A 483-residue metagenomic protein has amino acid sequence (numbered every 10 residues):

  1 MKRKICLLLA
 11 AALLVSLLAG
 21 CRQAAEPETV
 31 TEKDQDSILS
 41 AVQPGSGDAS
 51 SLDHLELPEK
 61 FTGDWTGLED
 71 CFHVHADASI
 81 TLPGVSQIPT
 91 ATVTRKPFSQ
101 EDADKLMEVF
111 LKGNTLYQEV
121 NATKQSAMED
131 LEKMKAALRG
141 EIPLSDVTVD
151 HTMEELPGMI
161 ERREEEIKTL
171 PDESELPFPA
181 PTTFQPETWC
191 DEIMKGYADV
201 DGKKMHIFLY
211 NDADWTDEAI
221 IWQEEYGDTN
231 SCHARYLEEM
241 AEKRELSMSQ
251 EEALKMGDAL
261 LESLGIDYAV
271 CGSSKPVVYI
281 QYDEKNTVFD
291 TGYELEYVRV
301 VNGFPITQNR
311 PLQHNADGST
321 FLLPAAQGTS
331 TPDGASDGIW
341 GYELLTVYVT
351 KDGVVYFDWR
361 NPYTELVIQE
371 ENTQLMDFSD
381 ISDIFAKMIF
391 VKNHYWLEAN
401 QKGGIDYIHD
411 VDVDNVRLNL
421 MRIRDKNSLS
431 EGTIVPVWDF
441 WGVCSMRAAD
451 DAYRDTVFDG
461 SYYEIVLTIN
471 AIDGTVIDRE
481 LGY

Functional and structural regions predicted by a protein language model:
M1-L8: Bacterial N-terminal signal peptides that target proteins for export
A12-L13: Repetitive helical segments and hydrophobic/amphipathic motifs
S16-G20: C-terminal motif of bacterial Sec signal peptides marking the signal peptidase cleavage site
R22-S336: Preferential activation on post-signal-peptide N-terminal prodomains/segments of secreted or lumenal proteins
T31-K33, L420-Y483: Activation/maturation switch segments at domain boundaries
A213-E239, E245, V347, K351-M376 (+1 more regions): A short, surface-exposed interaction/processing loop segment used at functional sites
E242-S249, S336-W340, Y407-V411, G432-P436 (+1 more regions): Glycine-rich, flexible loop segments associated with nucleotide phosphate handling
L254-D450: Segments that shape or occlude catalytic/ligand-binding pockets
